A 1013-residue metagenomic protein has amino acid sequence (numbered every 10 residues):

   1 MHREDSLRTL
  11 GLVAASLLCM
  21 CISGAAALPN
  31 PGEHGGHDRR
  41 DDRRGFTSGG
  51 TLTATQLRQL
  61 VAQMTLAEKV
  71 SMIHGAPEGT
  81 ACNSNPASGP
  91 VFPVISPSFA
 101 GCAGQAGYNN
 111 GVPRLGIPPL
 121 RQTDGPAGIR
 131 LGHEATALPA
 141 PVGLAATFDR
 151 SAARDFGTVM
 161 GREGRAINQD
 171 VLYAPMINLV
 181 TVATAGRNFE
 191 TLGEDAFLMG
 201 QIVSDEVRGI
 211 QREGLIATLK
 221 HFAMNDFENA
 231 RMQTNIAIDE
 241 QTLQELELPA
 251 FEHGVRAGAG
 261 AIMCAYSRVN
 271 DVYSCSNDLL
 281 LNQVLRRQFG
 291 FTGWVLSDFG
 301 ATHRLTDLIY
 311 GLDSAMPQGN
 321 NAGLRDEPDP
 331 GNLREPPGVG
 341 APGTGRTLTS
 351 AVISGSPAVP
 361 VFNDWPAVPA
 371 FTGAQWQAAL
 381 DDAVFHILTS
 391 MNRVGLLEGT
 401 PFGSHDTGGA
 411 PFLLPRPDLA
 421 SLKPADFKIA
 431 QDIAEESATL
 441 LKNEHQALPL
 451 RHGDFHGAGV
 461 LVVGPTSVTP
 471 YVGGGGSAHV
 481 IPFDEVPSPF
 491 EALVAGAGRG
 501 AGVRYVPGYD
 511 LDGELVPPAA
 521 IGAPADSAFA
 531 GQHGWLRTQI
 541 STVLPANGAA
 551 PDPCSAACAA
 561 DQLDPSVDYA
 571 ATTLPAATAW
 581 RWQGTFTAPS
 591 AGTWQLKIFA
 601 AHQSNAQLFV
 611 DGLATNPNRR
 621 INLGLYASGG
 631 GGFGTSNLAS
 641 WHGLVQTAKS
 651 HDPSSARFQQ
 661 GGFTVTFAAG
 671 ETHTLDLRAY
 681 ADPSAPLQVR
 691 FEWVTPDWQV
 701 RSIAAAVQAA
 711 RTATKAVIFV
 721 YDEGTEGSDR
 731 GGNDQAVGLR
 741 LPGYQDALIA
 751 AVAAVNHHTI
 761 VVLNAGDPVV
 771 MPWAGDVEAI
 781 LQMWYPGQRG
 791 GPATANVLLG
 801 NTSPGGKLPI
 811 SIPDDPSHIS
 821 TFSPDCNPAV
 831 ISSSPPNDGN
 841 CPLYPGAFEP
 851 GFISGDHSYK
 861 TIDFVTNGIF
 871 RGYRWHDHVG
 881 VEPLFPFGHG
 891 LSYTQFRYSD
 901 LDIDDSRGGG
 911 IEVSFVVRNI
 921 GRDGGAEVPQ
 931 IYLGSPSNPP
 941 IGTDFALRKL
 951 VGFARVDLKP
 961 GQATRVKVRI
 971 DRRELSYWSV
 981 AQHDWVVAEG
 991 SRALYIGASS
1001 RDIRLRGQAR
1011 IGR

Functional and structural regions predicted by a protein language model:
M1-L28: Fungal secretory targeting signals
A27-W978, D984-R1001: Glycoside hydrolase catalytic-domain context in secreted enzymes
D1002-R1013: Short beta-strand elements
